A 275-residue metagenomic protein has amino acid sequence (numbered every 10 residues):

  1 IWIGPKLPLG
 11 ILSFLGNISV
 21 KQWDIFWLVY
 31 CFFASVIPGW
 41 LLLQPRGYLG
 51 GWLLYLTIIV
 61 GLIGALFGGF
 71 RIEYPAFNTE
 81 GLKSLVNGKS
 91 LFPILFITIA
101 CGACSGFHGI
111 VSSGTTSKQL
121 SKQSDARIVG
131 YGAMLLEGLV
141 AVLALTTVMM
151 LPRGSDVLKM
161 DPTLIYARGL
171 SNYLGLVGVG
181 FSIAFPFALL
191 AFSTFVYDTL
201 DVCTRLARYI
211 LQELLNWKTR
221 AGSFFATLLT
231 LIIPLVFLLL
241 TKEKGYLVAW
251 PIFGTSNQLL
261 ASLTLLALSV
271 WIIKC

Functional and structural regions predicted by a protein language model:
I1-F14, V29-L49, K118-Q119, L200 (+3 more regions): Membrane-water interface regions at transmembrane-helix termini and the short interhelical loops of multi-pass membrane
I1-I25, F33-S35, Y55-L82, M150-P152 (+1 more regions): Hydrophobic alpha-helical segments and their helix-loop junctions in multi-pass secondary transporters
L15-V29, I94-G102, L189, P251-L260: Structural signature of hydrophobic alpha-helical transmembrane segments
Y48, T116-R127, E213-R220: Juxtamembrane helix-boundary/capping and inter-helix hinge elements in multi-pass membrane proteins
L66-L82, L135-G169, L240, K244: Extracellular/periplasmic helix-exit of transmembrane alpha-helices
N87-A100, V142, M150, G154 (+2 more regions): Select transmembrane alpha-helical segments in multipass membrane proteins
C101-L120, F181-L214: Membrane-helix boundary/coupling elements in multi-pass transport proteins
G132-L139, G180-A188, Y197, E213-E243: Loop-to-transmembrane helix boundary motifs in multi-pass membrane proteins
